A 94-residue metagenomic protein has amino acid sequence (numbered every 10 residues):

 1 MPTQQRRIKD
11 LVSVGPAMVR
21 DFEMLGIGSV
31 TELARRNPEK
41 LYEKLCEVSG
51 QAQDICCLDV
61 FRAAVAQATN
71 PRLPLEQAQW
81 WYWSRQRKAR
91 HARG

Functional and structural regions predicted by a protein language model:
M1-V12, P16-G94: C-terminal extensions
